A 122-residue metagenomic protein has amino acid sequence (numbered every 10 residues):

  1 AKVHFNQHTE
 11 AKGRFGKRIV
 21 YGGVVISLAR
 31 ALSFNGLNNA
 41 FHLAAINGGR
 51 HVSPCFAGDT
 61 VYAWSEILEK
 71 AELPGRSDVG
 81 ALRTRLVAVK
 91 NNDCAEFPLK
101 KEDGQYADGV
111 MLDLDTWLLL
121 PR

Functional and structural regions predicted by a protein language model:
A1-V20, R122: Catalytic strand-loop segment that frames the active site of acyl-thioester-processing enzymes
V3, V20, V24-V25, V52 (+4 more regions): Extended aliphatic helical segments
Q7, F34-N39, L43, P74 (+1 more regions): Short, flexible coil/linker segments at or flanking structured domains
R14, V20, I26-K70: Hydrophobic beta-strand-centered segment that forms part of the acyl-chain substrate-binding groove
A57, W64-R122: HotDog/MaoC-like acyl-thioester-processing domains
